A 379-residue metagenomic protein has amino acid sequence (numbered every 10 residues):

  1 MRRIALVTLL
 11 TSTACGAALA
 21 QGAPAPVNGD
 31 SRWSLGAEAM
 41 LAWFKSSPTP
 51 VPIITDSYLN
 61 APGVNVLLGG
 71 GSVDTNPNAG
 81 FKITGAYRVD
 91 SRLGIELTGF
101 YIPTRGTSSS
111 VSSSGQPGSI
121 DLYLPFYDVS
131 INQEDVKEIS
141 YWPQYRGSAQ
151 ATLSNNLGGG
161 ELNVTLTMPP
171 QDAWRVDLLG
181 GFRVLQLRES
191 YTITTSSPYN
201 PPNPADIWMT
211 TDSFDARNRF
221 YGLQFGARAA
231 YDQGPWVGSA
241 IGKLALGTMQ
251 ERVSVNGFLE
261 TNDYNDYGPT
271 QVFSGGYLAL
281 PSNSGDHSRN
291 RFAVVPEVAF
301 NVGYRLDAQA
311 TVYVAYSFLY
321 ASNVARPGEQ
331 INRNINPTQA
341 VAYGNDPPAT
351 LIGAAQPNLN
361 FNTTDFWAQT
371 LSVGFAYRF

Functional and structural regions predicted by a protein language model:
L19-G36, F44, P48-T49, L166: Outer-membrane beta-barrel biogenesis signature
Q21-P26, V89-S91, T165-Q171, A229-P235 (+3 more regions): Outer-membrane beta-barrel proteins
G29-W33, F81, S91-I95, D172-L178 (+4 more regions): Outer-envelope beta-barrel architecture signal
A37, I83-Y87, G160-L166, G180 (+5 more regions): Residues on the lipid-exposed face of transmembrane beta-strands in outer-membrane beta-barrel proteins
L41-K45, Y101-R105, F182-R188, Q233 (+3 more regions): Transmembrane beta-strands of outer-membrane beta-barrel pores
P48-S57, A61-N76, P103-N156, L187-R219 (+4 more regions): Extracellular/periplasm-exposed beta-strand and loop segments of Gram-negative cell-envelope proteins, dominated by
G69-V111, G159-E161, D177, V184-Q186 (+2 more regions): Glycine- and aromatic-enriched membrane insertion/assembly motifs of diderm outer-membrane and organelle channel
T364-F379: Outer-membrane beta-barrel "beta-signal"
